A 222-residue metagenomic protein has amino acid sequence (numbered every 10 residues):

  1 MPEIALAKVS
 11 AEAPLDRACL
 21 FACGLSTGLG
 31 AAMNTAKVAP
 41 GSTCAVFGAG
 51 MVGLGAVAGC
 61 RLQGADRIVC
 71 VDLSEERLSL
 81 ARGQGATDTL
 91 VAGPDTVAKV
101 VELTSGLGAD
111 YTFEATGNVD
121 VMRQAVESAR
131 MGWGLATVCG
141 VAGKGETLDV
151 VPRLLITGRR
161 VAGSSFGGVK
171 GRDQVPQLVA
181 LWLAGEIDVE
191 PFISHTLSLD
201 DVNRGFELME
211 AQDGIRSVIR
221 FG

Functional and structural regions predicted by a protein language model:
P2, T116, C139-G143, S165-G167 (+2 more regions): Short strand-turn motif at the edge of the Rossmann-like AdoMet-binding core
I4-P94: Mid-domain Rossmann-like dinucleotide-binding core that forms the NAD(H)/NADP(H) cofactor-binding site
A36-P40, L73-E75, S79-R160, R172: Glycine-rich cofactor phosphate-binding loops and adjacent beta1-alpha1 units of small-molecule cofactor enzyme domains
G41, G108-A109, V189, V202: Local beta-strand N-terminus motif with an aromatic residue
A45, V69, L135-T137, A162 (+1 more regions): Structural detector of well-ordered beta-strand residues that form the stable sheet scaffold of enzyme domains
A65-D66, G108, E186-P191: A local structural motif
R123-E127, L154, G168, R172-G222: C-terminal hydrophobic helical "lid"/dimerization subdomain of Rossmann-like NAD(P)H-dependent oxidoreductases
